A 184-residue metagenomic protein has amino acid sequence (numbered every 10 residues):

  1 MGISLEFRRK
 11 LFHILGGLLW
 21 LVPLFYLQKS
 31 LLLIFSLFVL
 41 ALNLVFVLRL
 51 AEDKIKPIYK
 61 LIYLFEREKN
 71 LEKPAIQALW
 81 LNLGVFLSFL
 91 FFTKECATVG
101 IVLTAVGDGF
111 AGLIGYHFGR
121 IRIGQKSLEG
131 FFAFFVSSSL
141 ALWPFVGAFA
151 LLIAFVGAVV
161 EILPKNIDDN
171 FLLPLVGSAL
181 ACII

Functional and structural regions predicted by a protein language model:
M1-I184: Hydrophobic alpha-helical transmembrane segments
